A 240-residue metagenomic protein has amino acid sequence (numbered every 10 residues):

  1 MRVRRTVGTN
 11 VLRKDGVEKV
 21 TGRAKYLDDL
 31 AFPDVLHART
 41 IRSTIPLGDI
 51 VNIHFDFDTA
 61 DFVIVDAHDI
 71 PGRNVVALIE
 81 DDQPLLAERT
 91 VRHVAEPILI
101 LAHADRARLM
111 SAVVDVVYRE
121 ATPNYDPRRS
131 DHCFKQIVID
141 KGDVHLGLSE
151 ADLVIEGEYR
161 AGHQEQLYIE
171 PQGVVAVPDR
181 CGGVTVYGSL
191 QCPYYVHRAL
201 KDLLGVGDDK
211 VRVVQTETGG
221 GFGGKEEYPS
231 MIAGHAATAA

Functional and structural regions predicted by a protein language model:
M1-F134: Flexible, low-hydrophobicity surface segments
M1-T9, L30-D34, F62-I70, V75 (+4 more regions): Generic detector of short, locally flexible boundary/turn motifs and exposed helical patches
R5, G16, P84-A87, V91 (+5 more regions): Amphipathic, alpha-helical segments enriched in basic
L12, L30-D34, P84-L85, T90-A95 (+5 more regions): Solvent-exposed alpha-helices and their adjacent loops that cap or buttress functional pockets in soluble metabolic
T21, H37-A38, E156, R180 (+1 more regions): General secondary-structure edge motif
T40-H68, L99-Y118, V174-T216, F222-A240: Alpha-helical support elements that line or immediately flank enzyme active sites and cofactor-binding pockets
V51, R73-I79, Q164-I169, G220-K225: Short, solvent-exposed polar/charged micro-motifs at secondary-structure junctions
R128-L204: Helix-loop-helix junctions that connect adjacent transmembrane helices in secondary transporters/permeases, recognized
